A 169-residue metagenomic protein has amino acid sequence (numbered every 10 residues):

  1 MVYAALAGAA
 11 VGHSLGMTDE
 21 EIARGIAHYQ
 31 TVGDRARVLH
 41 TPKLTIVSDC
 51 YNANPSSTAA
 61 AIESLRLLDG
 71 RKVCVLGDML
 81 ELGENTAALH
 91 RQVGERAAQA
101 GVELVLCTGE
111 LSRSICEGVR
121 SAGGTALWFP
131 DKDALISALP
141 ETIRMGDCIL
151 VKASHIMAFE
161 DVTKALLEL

Functional and structural regions predicted by a protein language model:
M1: Active-site cofactor/substrate anionic-group-binding motifs, chiefly glycine- and Lys/Arg-rich phosphate-binding loops
A4: Nucleotide/phosphate-binding loop and acidic/charged catalytic motifs in nucleotide-binding or -utilizing enzymes
A7-L169: ATP-dependent carboxylate-amine ligase
